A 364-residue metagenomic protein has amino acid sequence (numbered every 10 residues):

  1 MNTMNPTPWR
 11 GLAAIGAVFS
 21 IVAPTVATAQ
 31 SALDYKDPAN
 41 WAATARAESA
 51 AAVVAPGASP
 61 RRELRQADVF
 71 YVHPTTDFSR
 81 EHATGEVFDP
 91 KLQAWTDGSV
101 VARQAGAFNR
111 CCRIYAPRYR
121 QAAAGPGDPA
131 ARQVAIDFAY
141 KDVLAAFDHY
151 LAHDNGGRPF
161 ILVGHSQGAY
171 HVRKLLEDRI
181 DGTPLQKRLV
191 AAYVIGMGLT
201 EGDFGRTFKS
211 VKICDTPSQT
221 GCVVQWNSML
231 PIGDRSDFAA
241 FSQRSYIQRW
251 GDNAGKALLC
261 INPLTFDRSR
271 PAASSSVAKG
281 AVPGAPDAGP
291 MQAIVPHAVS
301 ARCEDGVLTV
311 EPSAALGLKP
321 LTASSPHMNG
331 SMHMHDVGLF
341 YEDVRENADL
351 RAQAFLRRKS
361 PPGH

Functional and structural regions predicted by a protein language model:
N2-I15: Bacterial N-terminal signal peptides that target proteins for export
A13-P24: Bacterial N-terminal signal peptides
A29-A94: N-terminal low-complexity, Ser/Thr- and acidic-residue-enriched intrinsically disordered segments
Y35, Y71-P159, S313-G363: Active-site catalytic motif of lipid deacylating hydrolases and related acyltransferases
D68-V72, Y115-R118, I161-L162, A191-V194 (+1 more regions): Structural recognition of the beta-strand scaffold that forms the well-ordered cores of secreted hydrolase catalytic
D142-G156, D178-T322, S331, H335-G338 (+4 more regions): Surface cap/lid and interfacial helix-loop subdomains adjacent to catalytic sites that gate substrate access
G164, G168: Gly/Ala-rich beta-loop-alpha elbow adjacent to hydrolase catalytic centers
H171-L175: Hydrolases whose catalytic domains are alpha/beta-hydrolase-1, hotdog thioesterase, or metallo-beta-lactamase-like
